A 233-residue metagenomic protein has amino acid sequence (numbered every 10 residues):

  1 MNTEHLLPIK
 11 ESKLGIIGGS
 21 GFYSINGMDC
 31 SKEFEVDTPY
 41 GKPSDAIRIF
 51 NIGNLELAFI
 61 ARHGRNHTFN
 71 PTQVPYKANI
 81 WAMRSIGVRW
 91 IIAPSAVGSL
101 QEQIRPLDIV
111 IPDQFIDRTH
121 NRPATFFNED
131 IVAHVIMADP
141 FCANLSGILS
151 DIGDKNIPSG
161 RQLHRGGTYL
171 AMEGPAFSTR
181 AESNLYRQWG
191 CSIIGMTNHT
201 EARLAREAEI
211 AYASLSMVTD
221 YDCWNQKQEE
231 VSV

Functional and structural regions predicted by a protein language model:
N2-M137: Metabolite-binding pocket within alpha/beta catalytic cores that recognizes anionic/polar moieties
H67-T72, L170-E173, G190-C191: Short, flexible loop segments at the rims of nucleotide/cofactor-binding pockets, characterized by
I80, S183, H199-A202: Generic hydrophobic/aromatic pocket-lining and core-packing "Φ" positions
R84-G87, R187, R206: Non-catalytic positions within long, well-ordered alpha-helices that form the structural scaffold/packing of enzyme
R89-W90, S192, A211: Short acidic/polar active-site loop segments enriched in Thr and Asp
I92-A96, R187, I193-E201: Glycine-rich phosphate-binding loop
P94-S183, Q188: Mid-sequence, gly/pro-rich, charge-dense loop/helix-turn segments that line enzyme active sites
M196-V233: Zn-dependent metallopeptidase/amidohydrolase metal-coordination segment
